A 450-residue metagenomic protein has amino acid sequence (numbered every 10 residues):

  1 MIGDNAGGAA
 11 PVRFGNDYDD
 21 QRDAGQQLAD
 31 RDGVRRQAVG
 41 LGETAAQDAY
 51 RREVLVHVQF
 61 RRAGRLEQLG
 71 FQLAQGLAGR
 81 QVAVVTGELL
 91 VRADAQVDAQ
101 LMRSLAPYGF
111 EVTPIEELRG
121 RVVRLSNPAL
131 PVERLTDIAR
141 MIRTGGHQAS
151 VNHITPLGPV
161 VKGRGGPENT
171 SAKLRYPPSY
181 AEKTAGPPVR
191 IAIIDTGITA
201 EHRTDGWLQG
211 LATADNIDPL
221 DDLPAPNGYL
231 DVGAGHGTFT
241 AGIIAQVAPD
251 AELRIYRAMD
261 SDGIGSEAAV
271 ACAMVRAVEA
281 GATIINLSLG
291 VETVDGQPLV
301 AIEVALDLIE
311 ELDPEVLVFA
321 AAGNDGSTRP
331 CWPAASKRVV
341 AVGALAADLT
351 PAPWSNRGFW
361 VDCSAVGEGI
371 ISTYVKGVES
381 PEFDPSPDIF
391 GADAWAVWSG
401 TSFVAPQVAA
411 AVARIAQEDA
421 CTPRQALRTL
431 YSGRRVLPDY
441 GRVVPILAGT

Functional and structural regions predicted by a protein language model:
I2, F71, P114-N127, P131-R190 (+4 more regions): Protease zymogen maturation seam
P11-D17, Q21-L157: Inhibitory N-terminal propeptides of secreted protease zymogens
A93, N152, I194-G197, Y256-D260 (+7 more regions): Active-site-proximal beta-strand/loop segments in catalytic clefts of secreted hydrolases
E168-E252, E279-A280, V378-E379, S386-A392 (+1 more regions): Active-site core segment of subtilase-fold serine proteases
D195, C331-Q417: Extracellular S/T/G-rich loop segment that most often corresponds to the catalytic His/Ser-adjacent loop
M259-S336, I389-P406: Substrate-binding/access-modulating region of protease and related hydrolase catalytic domains
V278, A282-G290, V300, V316 (+1 more regions): C-terminal subdomain of the subtilisin-like protease fold in secreted/lumenal serine endopeptidases
